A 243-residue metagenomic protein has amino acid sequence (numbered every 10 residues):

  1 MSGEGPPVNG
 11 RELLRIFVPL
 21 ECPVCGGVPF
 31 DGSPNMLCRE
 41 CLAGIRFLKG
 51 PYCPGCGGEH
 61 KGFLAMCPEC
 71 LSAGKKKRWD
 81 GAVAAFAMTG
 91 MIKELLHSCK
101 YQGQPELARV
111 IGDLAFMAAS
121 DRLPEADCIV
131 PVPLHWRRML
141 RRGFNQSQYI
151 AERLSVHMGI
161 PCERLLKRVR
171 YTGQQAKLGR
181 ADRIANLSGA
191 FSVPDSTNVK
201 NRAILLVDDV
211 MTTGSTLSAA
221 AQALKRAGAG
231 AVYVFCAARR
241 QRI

Functional and structural regions predicted by a protein language model:
M1-V207, T212-I243: Glycine-rich phosphate/pyrophosphate-handling loop used in enzymes and phosphotransfer proteins
